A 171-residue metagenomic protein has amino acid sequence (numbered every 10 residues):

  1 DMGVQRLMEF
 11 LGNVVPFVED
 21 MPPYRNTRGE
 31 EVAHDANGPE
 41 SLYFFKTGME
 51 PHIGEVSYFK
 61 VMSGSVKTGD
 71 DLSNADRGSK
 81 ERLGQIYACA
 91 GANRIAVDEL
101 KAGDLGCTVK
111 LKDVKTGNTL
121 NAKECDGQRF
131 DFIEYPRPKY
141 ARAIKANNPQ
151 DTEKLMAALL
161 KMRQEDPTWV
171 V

Functional and structural regions predicted by a protein language model:
M2-V171: Structural and coupling elements of P-loop NTPases
